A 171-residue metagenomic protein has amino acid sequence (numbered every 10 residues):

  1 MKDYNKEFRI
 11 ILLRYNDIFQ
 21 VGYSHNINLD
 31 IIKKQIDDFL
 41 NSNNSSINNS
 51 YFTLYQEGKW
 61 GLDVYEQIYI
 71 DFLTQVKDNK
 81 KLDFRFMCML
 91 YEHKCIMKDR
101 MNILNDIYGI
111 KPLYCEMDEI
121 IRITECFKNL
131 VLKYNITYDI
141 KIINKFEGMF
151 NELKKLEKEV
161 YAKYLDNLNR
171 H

Functional and structural regions predicted by a protein language model:
M1-I96: Noncatalytic regulatory segments and standalone regulatory/sensor domains
D78-H171: Charged, long alpha-helical assembly modules
